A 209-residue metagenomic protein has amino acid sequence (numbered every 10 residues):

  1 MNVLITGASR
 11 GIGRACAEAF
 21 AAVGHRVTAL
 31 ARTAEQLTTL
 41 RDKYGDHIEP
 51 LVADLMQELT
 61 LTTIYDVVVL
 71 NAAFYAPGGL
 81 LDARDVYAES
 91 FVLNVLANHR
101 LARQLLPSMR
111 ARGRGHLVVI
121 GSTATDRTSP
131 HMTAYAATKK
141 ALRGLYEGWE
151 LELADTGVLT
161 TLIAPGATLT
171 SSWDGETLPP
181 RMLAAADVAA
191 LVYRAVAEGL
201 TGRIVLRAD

Functional and structural regions predicted by a protein language model:
S9-R10: Conserved glycine-rich cofactor-binding loop
F74-A88, H131-A134: Conserved mid-core segment of classical short-chain dehydrogenase/reductases
A102, T138-K139: Active-site helix of classical SDR
S122: Residue(s) in the substrate-gating loop at a strand-loop-helix junction that position the organic substrate next
R127, G148-V158: Active-site-adjacent segment of SDR/Rossmann-fold oxidoreductases
T128-A136, G148, E176: Active-site loop-to-helix junction immediately N-terminal to the catalytic Tyr of the SDR YXXXK motif in Rossmann-fold
D155-V158, L162-I163, T177-D209: C-terminal helical subdomain
